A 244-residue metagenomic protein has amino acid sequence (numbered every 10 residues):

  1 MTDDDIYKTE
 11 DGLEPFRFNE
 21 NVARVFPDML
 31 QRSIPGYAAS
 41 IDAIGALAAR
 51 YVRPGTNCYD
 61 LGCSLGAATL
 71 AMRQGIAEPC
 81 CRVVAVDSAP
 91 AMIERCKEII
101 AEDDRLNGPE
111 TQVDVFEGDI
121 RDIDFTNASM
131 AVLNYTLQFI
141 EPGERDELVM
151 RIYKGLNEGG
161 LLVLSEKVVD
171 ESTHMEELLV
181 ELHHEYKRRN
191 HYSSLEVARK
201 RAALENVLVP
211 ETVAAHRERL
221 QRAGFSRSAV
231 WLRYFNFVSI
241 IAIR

Functional and structural regions predicted by a protein language model:
D11-P15, E20-I41: Class I SAM-dependent methyltransferase Rossmann-like catalytic core, especially the SAM/SAH-binding loop
G36-P54: Conserved alpha-helix/loop element of class I SAM-dependent methyltransferases that forms part of the SAM/SAH-binding
Y59, S64, T69-R121: Class I SAM-dependent methyltransferase SAM/SAH-binding core
R121-A131: A short acidic, Gly/Pro-enriched loop at the edge of an enzyme's catalytic core that lines a small-molecule cofactor
S129-G143: A short SAM/SAH-binding and catalytic strip from SAM-dependent methyltransferases
D146-E158: A short glycine-rich, Lys/Arg-flanked "PGG" loop and its adjoining helix->strand segment in the class I
G159-K167: Conserved beta-strand signature within the Rossmann-like core of class I S-adenosyl-L-methionine
V168-Q221: C-terminal alpha-helical "lid/dimerization" subdomain adjacent to the S-adenosyl-L-methionine
